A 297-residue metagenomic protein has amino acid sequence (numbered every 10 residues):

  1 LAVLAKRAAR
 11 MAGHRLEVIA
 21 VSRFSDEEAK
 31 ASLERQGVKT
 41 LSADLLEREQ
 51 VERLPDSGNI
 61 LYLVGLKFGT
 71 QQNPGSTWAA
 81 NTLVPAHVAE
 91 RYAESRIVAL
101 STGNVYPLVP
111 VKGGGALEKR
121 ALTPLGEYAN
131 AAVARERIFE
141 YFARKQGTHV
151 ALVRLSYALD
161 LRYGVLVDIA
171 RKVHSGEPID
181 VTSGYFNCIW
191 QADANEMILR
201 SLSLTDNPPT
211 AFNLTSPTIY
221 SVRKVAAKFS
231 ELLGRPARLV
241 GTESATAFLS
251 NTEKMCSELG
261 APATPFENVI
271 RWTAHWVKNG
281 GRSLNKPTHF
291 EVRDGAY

Functional and structural regions predicted by a protein language model:
L1-M11: N-terminal Rossmann NAD(P)H-binding glycine-rich loop of SDR-like oxidoreductase domains
E27-E28, S32-A80, R91: NAD(P)H-binding glycine-rich loop region in Rossmannoid oxidoreductase-like domains and their noncatalytic homologs
N59-I60, L83-E127: Conserved Rossmann-fold NAD(P)-dependent oxidoreductase catalytic core, especially the SDR/UDP-sugar
N81-V88, A129-F139: Conserved catalytic Lys-bearing alpha helix of Rossmann-like short-chain dehydrogenase/reductases
L125, V133, R137-D193, F229: NAD(P)-dependent short-chain dehydrogenase/reductase
R154-A158, D180-I189, T210-Y220, T242-A245 (+1 more regions): Glycine-rich Rossmann NAD(P)(H)-binding loop
M197-K254, V292-A296: Mid/C-terminal beta-alpha module of Rossmann-like enzyme folds, strongest in SDR-family dehydrogenases/epimerases
F266-Y297: Amphipathic terminal alpha-helices
